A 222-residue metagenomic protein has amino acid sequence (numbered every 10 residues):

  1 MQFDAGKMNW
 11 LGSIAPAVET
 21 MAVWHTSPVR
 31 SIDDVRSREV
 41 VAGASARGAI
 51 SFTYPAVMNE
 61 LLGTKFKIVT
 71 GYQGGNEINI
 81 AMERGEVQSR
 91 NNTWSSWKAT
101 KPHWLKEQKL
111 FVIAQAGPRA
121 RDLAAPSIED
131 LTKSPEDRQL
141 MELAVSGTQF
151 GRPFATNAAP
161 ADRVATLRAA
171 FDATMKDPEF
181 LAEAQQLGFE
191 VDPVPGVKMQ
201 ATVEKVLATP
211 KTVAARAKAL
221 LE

Functional and structural regions predicted by a protein language model:
M1-G151, A215-K218: Conserved hydrophobic/amphipathic secondary-structure segments that form or flank ligand- or partner-binding grooves
V23, T156, M175-K176: A conserved hydrophobic position in a structured secondary element of the catalytic/binding core that shapes
S27, A159-D162: A generic structural signal for alpha-helix starts
K106-Q108, V112-I113, K133, D162-E222: An extracytoplasmic/periplasmic, membrane-proximal ligand-sensing/linker region
Q139-P160, E179-P193: Ligand-binding clefts/hinges and TM-proximal coupling segments of bilobed small-molecule sensing domains
